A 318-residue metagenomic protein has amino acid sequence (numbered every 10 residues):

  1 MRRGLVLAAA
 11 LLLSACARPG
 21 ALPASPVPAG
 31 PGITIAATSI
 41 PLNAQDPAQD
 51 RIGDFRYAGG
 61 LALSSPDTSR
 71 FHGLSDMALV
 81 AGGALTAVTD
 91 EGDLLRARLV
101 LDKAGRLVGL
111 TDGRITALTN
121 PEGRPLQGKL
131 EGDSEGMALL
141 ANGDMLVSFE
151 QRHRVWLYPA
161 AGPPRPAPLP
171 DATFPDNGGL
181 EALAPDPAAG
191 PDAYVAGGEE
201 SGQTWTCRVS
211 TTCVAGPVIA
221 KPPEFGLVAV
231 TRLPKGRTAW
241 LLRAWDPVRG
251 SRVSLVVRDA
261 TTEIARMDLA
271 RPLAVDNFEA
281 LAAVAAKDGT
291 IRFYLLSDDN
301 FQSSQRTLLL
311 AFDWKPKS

Functional and structural regions predicted by a protein language model:
M1-G4: Positively charged n-region of N-terminal signal peptides that target proteins for export
V6-A15: Bacterial N-terminal signal peptides
A15-S318: Sequence/structural signature of beta-propeller domains
